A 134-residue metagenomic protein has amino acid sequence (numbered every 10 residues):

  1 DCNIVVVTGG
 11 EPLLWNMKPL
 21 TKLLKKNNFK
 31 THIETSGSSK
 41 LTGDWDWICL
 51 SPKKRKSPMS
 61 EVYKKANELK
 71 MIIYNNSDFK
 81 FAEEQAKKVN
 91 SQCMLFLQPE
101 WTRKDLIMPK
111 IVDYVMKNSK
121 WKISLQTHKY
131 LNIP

Functional and structural regions predicted by a protein language model:
D1-V5: Conserved alpha-helical substructure of the radical SAM core
T8-G10: Active-site beta-strand/loop signature of hydrolases that rely on acidic residues for catalysis
L13-P134: Conserved AdoMet/S-adenosylmethionine-binding subsite of the radical SAM
